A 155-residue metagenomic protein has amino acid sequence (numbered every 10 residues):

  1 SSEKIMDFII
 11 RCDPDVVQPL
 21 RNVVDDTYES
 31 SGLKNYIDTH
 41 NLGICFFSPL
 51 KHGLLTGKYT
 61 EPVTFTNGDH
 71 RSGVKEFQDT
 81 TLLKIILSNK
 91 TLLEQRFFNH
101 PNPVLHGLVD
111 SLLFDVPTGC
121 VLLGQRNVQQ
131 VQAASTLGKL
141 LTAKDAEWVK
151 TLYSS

Functional and structural regions predicted by a protein language model:
S1-S154: Beta/alpha (TIM)-barrel catalytic core signal, keyed to glycine-rich beta->alpha loops juxtaposed to Asp/Glu that bind
